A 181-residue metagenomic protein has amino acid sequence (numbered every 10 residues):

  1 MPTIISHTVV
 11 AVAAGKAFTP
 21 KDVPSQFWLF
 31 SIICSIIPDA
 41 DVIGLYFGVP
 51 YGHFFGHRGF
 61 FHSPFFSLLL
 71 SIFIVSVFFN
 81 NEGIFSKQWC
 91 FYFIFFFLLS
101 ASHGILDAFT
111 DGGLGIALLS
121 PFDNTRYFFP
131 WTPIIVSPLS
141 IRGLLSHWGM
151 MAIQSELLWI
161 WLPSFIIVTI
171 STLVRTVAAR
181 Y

Functional and structural regions predicted by a protein language model:
M1-Y181: N-terminal membrane-targeting hydrophobic helices
